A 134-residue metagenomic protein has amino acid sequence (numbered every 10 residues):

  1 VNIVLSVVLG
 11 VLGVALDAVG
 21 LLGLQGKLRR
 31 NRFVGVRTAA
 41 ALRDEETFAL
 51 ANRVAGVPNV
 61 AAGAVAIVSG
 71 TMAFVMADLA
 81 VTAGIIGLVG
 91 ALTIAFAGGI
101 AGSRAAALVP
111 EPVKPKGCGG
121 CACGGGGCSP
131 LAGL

Functional and structural regions predicted by a protein language model:
V1-A61: N-terminal leader/targeting segments and the first structural element of proteins
V1-L9, A80-G90: Hydrophobic alpha-helical transmembrane segments
L22-G23, A73, I100-A101: Juxtamembrane cytosolic interface motif at the C-terminal end of transmembrane helices
G26, M76-D78: Short helix-capping/hinge motifs at transmembrane helix termini and TM-loop junctions
I67-M72: Alpha-helical transmembrane segments of multipass membrane proteins
I85-G117: Alpha-helical transmembrane segments and their immediate juxtamembrane interface regions
V113-L134: Cysteine-cluster motifs in flexible loop/terminal segments that predominantly coordinate metals
